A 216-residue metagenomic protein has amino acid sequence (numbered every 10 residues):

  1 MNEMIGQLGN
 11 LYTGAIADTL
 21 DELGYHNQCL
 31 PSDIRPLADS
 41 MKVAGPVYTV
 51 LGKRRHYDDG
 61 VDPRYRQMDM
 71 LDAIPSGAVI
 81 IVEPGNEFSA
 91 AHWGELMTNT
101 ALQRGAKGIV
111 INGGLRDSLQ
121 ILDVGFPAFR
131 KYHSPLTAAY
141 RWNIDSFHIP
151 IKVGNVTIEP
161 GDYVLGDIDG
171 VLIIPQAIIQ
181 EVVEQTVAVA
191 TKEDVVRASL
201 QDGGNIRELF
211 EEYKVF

Functional and structural regions predicted by a protein language model:
M1-P160, I174-F216: Feature captures the catalytic cores and cofactor-binding loops of soluble hydro-lyases/lyases that act on carboxylate
V164: C-terminal binding/interaction regions
G170-L172: Channel- or pocket-lining gating/hinge segments that regulate access to a cavity or pore
